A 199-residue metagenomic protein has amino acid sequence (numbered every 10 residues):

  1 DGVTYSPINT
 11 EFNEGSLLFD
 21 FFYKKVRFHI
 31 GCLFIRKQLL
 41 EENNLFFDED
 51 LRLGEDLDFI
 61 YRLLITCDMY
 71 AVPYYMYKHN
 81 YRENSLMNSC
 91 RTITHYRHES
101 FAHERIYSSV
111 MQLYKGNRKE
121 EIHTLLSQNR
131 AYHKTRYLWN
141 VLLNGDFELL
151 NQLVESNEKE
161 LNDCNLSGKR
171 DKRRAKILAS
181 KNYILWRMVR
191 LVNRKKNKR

Functional and structural regions predicted by a protein language model:
D1-T4: Conserved donor NDP-sugar-binding/catalytic core segment of glycosyltransferases
N9-Y96: Conserved nucleotide-sugar donor-binding catalytic segment
L17-L18, E121, L149: Exposed alpha-helical structural elements
L57-I60, H103, Y107, R130-T135: Hydrophobic alpha-helical core bundles mediating ligand binding, dimerization, or RNAP-core interactions
Y75-E83, S89-R118, R136-L161: Catalytic core of nucleotide-sugar-dependent glycosyltransferases
K115-L125, N165-K169: Short, surface-exposed acidic
T124-N140: Amphipathic alpha-helical repeat scaffolds of TPR domains
L138-R199: Membrane-interface aromatic/basic loop that binds lipid-linked glycans or pyrophosphate carriers, typified by
